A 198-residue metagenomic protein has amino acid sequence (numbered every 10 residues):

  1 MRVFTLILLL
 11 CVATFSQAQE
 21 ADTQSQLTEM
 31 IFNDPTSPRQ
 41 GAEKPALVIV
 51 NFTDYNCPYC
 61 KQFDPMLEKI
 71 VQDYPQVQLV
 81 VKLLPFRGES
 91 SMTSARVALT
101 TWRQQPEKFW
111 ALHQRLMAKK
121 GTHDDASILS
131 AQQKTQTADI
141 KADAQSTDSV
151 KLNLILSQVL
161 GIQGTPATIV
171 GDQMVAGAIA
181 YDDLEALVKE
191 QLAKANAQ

Functional and structural regions predicted by a protein language model:
R2-R87, A142-G164, Y181, V188-K189 (+1 more regions): Extracytoplasmic thiol/disulfide redox context detector
P85-T165, I169-N196: Cysteine-centric redox/oxidoreductase cores and disulfide-bonded domains
